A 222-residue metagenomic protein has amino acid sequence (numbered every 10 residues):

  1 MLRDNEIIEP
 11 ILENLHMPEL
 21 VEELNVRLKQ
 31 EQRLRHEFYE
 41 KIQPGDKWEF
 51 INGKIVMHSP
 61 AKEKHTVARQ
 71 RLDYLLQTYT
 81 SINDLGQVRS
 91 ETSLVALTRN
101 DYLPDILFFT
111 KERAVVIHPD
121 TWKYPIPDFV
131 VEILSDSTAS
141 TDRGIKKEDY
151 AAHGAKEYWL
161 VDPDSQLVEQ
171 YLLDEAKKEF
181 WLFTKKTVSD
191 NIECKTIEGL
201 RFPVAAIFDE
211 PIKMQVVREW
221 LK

Functional and structural regions predicted by a protein language model:
M1-K222: Gly/Pro/Ser/Thr-rich low-complexity, intrinsically disordered segments predominantly at protein N-termini
